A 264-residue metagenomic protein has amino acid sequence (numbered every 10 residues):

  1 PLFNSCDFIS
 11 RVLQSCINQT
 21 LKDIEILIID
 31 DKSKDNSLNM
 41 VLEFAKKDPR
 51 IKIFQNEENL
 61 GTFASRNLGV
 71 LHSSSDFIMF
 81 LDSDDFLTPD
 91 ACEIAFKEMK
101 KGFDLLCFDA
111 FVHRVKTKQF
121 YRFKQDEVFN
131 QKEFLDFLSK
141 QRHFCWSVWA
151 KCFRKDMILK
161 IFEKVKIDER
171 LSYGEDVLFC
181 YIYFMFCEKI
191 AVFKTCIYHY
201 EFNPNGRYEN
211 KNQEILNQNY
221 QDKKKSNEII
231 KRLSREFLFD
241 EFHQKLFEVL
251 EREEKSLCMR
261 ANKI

Functional and structural regions predicted by a protein language model:
N4-N18: Short, well-formed alpha-helical segments that are part of the catalytic scaffolds of diverse glycosyltransferases
C16, D31-K32, L60, S83: Conserved short acidic donor-positioning loop in nucleotide-sugar-dependent glycosyltransferases
I17-I28, N36, D48-K52: Short loop->beta transition adjacent to catalytic acidic/histidine clusters or analogous donor-positioning motifs
D30-M40, E58: A conserved acidic beta->alpha catalytic loop
N56-S73: Glycine-rich, basic loop-to-helix element that forms the pyrophosphate-binding segment of sugar-nucleotide handling
T62, S83-A191, Y198-N217: Donor-binding/catalytic cores of nucleotide-activated saccharide and glycerol-phosphate transferases/polymerases
I78: Short aromatic/hydrophobic "clamp" motif used to bind/position activated sugar donors
S147, L171-S172, V192, C196-I264: C-terminal subregions of glycosyltransferases and related glycan-biosynthesis enzymes
